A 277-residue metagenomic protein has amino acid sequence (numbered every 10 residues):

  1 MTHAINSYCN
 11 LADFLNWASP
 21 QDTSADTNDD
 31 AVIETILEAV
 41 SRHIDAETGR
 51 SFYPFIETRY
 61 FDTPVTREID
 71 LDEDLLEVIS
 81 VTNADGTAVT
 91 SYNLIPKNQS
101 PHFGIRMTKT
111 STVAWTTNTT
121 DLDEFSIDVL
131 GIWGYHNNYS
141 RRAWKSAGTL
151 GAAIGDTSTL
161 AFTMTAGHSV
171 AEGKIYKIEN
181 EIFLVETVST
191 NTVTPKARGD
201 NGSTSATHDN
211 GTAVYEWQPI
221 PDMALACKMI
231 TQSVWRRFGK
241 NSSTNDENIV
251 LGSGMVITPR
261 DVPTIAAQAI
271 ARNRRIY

Functional and structural regions predicted by a protein language model:
M1-Y277: Divalent metal-cofactor coordination and adjacent catalytic microenvironments
